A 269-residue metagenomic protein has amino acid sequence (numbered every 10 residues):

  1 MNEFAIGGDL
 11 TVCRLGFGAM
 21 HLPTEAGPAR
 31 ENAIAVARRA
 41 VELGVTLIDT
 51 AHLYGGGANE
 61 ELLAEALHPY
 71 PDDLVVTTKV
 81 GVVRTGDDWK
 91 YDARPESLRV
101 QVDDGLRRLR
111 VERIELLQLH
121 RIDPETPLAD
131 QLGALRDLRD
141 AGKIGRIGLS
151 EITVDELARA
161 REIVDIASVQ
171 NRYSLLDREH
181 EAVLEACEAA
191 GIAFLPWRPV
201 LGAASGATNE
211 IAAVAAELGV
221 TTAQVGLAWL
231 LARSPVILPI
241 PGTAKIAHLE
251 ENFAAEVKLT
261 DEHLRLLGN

Functional and structural regions predicted by a protein language model:
M1-L74, L201: N-terminal binding-site loop/beta-alpha segment at the start of enzyme catalytic domains that lines or forms
A5, V12-G16, T46-L47, D73-T77 (+5 more regions): Structural preference for beta-strand elements that scaffold enzyme active sites
G7-E25, T77-W89, R113, Q118 (+1 more regions): N-terminal small/glycine-rich loop or linker at the start of catalytic domains across soluble metabolic enzymes
G7-G8, E42, A64-V75, L106-R110 (+2 more regions): Acidic (Asp/Glu)-rich catalytic clusters
G27-A40, D92-L109, T153-R159: Short, acidic/polar
P28-A35, A58, L62, W89-V100 (+5 more regions): Alpha-helix N-cap and loop-to-helix initiation/capping positions
L106-P124: Active-site groove signature of glycoside hydrolases
I122-N269: Beta/alpha (TIM)-barrel catalytic core signal, keyed to glycine-rich beta->alpha loops juxtaposed to Asp/Glu that bind
